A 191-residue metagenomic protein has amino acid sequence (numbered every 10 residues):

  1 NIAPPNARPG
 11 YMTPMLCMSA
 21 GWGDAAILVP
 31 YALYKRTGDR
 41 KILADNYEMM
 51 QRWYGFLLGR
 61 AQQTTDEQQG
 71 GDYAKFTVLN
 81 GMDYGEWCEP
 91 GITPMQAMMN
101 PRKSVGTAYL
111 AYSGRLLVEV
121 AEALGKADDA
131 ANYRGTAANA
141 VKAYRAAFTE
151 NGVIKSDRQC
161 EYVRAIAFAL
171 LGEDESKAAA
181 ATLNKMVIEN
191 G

Functional and structural regions predicted by a protein language model:
N1-R8, R36-Y109, A121-F168: Active-site acid/base region of carbohydrate-active enzymes
G10-M15: Conserved, well-structured interaction surfaces
S19-W22, K103: Aromatic-acidic/polar surface patches that form glycan- and anion
G21-D24, L28, Q159-V163: Short, solvent-exposed loop/turn segments at the edges of secondary structure
A32-L33, L117: Alpha-helical transmembrane segments of multipass membrane proteins
E150-I154, L183-G191: Solenoid-like repeat scaffolds
E175-N184: Alpha-helical repeat scaffolds
